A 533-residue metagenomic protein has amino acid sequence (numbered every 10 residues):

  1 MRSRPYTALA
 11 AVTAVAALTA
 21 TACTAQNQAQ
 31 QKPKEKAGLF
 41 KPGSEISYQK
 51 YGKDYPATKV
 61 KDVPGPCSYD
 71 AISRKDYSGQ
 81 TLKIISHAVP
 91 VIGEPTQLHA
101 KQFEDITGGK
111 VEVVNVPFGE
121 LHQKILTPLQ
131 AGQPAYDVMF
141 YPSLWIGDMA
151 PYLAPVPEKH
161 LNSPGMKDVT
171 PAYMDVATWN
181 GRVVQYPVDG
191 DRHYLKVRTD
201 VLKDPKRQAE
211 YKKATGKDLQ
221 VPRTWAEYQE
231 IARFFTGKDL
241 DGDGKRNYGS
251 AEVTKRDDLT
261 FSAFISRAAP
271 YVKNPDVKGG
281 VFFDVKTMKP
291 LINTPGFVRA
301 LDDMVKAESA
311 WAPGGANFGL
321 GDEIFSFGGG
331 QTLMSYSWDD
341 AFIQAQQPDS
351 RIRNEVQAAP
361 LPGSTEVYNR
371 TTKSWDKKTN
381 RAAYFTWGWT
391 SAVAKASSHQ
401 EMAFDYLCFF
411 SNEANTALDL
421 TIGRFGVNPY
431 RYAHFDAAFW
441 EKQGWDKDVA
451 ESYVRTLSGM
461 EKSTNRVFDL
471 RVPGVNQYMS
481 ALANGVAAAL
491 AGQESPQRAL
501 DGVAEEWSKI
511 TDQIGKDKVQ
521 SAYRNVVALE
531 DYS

Functional and structural regions predicted by a protein language model:
M1-N27: Secretory targeting and sorting signals
G38, S78-V89, G109-V114, D137-V138 (+2 more regions): Short, well-ordered beta-strand elements
F40-D76, S143-K196, A263, Q357-L361 (+1 more regions): Hinge/lid segment of periplasmic solute-binding proteins
L98-A172, V176-Y186, K203-K206, E210 (+3 more regions): Extracytoplasmic "Venus flytrap"/periplasmic binding protein-like
N115, K447-T511: C-terminal capping/gating helix-and-loop segments adjacent to ligand/active sites or protein-protein/ligand interfaces
N180-D189, H193, W225-K289: Extracytoplasmic/periplasmic solute-binding protein
G181, S309, D349-N428, V467: Extracytoplasmic/periplasmic substrate-recognition and gating elements
Q229-R233, Y271-N317, Q357-E366: Glycine-centered hinge/linker elements that transmit conformational signals in sensory and ligand-binding systems
